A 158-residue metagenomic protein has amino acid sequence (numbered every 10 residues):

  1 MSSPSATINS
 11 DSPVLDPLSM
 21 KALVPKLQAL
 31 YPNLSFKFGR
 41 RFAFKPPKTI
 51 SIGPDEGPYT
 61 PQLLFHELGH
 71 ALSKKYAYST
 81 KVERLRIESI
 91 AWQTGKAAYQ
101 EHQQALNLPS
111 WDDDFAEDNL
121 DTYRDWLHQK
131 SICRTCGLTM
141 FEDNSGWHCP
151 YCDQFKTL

Functional and structural regions predicted by a protein language model:
A6-L18, P25, D55-T60, E101-L158: Long, well-structured alpha-helical subdomains associated with metal-dependent extracellular/ecto-lumenal hydrolases
A6-T60, A71-K75: Active-site scaffold of zinc-dependent metalloenzymes
K37, F42-P47, T60, K81-R84 (+1 more regions): Poly-acidic low-complexity segments
H66, H70: Histidine-centered divalent metal-coordination motifs
K74-V82: Substrate-binding clefts and substrate-entry loops adjacent to catalytic sites of polymer-processing enzymes acting on
E83-D113: Post-HExxH zinc-binding segment in Zn-dependent metallohydrolases
